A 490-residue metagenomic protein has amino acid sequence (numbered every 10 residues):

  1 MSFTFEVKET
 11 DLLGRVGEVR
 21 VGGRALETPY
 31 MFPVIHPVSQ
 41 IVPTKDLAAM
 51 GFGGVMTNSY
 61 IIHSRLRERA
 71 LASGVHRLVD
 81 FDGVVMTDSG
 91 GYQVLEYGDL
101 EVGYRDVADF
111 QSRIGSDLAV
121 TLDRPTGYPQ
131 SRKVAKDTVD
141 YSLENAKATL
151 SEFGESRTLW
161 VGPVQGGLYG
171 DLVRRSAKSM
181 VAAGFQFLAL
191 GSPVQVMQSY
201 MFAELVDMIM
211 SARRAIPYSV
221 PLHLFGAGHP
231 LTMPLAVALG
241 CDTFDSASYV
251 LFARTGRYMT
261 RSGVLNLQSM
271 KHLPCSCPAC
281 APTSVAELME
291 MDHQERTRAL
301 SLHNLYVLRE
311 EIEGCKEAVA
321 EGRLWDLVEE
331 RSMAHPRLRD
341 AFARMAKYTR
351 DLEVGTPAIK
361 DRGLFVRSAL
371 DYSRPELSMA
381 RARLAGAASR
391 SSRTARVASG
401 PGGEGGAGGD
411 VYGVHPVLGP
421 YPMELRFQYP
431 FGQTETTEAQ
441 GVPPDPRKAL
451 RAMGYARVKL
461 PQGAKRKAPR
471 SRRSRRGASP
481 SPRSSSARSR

Functional and structural regions predicted by a protein language model:
M1-E155, F365-S391, G400-R457, P461-G463 (+2 more regions): Non-catalytic, usually N-terminal nucleic-acid engagement modules in DNA/RNA processing proteins
V55, A119, L188, L222 (+4 more regions): Hydrophobic residues within beta-strands of alpha/beta enzymes
L100, S131-T138, S142, Y169 (+4 more regions): Residue-level preference for long, well-ordered alpha-helices that form the structural scaffold of enzyme catalytic
D140-L143, E152-A281: Glycine-rich phosphate/ribose-binding loops and adjacent secondary-structure elements that form binding surfaces
A247-D340: Gly/Ser/Thr/Ala-enriched C-terminal appendages of enzymes
R323-V328, L338-A346, R475-G477, R490: NTP/phosphate- and nucleic-acid-binding module
F342-M379: Flexible, glycine-rich loop/tail regions that form catalytic "lids" or insertion modules at the edges of active sites
S479-S481: Phospho-regulated RS/SR low-complexity segments
